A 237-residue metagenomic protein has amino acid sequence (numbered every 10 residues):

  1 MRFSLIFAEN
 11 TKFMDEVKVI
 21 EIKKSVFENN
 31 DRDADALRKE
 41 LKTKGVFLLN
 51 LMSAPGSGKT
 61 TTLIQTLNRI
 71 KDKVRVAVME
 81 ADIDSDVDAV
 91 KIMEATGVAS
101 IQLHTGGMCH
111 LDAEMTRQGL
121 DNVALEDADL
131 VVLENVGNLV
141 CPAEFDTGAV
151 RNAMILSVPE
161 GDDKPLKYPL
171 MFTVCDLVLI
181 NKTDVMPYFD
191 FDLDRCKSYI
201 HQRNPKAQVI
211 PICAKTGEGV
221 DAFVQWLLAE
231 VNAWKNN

Functional and structural regions predicted by a protein language model:
R2-F13: Short, Lys/Arg-enriched N-terminal segments with co-localized hydrophobic residues within the first ~10-30 amino acids
E16-K39, K44-M52, S57, T61 (+3 more regions): Nucleotide-state-sensitive switch-loop elements of NTP-binding domains
A81, T105, S157-V158, A214: Cofactor-binding loop segments of dinucleotide-utilizing enzymes, especially the Rossmann-like FAD- and NAD(P)+-binding
S85-V90, K164-Y168, D192-Y199: Short, glycine/polar-rich helix-capping loops at beta-to-alpha or helix-loop-helix junctions that flank or form
N138-C141, G148-L166, D176, T183-D190: Conserved Switch II/interswitch segment of TRAFAC-class P-loop GTPases
L170-V174, W234-N237: ATP-dependent carboxylate-amine ligase
M186-N237: Canonical P-loop GTPase G-domain recognition
